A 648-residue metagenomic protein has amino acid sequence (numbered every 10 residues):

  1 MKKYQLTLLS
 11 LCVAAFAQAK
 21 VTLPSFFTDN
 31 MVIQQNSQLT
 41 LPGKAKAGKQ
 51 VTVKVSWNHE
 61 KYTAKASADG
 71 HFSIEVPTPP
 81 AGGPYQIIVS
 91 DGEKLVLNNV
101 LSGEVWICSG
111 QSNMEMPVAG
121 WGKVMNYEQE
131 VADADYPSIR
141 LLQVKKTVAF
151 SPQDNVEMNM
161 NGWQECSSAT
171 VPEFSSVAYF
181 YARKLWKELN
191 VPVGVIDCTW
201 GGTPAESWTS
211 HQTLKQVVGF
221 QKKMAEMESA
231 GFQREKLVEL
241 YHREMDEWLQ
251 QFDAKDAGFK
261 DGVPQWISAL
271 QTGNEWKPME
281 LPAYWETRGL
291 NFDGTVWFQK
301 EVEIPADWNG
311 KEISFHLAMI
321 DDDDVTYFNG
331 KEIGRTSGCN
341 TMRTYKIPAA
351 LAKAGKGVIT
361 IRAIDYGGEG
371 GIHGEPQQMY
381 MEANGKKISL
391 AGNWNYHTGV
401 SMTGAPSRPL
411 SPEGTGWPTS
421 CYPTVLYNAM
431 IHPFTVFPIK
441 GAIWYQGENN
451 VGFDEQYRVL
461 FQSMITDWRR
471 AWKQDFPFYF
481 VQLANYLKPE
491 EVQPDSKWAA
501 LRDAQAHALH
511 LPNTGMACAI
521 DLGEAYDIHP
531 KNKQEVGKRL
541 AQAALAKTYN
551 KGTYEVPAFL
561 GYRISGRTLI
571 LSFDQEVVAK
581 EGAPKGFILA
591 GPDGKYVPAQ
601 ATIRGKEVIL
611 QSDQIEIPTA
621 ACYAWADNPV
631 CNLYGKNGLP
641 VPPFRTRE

Functional and structural regions predicted by a protein language model:
A19-A47, N98-C108, E115, E280-F292 (+3 more regions): Non-catalytic, glycine-rich low-complexity segments
K20, F26-E104, G367-E369: Ser/Thr-rich low-complexity repeats and stalk/linker segments
N58-A81, M319, Y327-Q378: Beta-strand-rich ligand-recognition modules
G82-G92, T360-I361, T619-A626: Short, aromatic- and glycine-rich surface loops/edge beta-strands on solvent-exposed regions
L95-E165, I196-Y284, K356-N428, H432-F437: An acidic-aromatic loop/edge-strand motif
E239-L281, R502-L569, E576-K585: Catalytic cores of secreted or luminal carbohydrate-active enzymes
W276, V302-G330, I359-I361: Aromatic-lined ligand-binding clefts that engage carbohydrates, nucleic acids, or primary amines
I570, E576-E648: C-terminal beta-sandwich/jelly-roll accessory domains of carbohydrate-active enzymes
